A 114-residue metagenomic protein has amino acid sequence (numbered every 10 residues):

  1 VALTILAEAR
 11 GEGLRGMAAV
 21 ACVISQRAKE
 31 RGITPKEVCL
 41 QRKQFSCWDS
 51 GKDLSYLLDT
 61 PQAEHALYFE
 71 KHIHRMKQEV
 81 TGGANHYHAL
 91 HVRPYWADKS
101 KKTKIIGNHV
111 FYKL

Functional and structural regions predicted by a protein language model:
A2-L114: Bacterial extracytoplasmic/cell-wall-associated proteins, especially those involved in peptidoglycan
